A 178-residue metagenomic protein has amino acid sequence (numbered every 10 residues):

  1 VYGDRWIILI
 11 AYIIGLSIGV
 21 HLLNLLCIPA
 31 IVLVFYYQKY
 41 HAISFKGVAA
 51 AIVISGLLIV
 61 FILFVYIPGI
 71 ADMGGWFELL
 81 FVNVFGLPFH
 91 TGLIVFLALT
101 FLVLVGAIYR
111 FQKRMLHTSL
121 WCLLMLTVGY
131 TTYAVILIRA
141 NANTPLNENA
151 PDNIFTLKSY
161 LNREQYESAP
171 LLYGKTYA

Functional and structural regions predicted by a protein language model:
V1-G15, S44-L57: Short hydrophobic alpha-helices at membrane interfaces in multi-pass membrane enzymes
Y2, K39-I43, A142: Short, polar/flexible loop-turn hinges at active-site or ligand-entry regions and domain interfaces
W6-I7, T118, C122: Residue-level signature of transmembrane alpha-helical entry/exit and packing/kink sites in multi-pass membrane
A11-L16, I28-V32: Residue-level signature of the transmembrane alpha-helical core of multi-pass small-molecule transporters
I14-S17, S55-F64, L126-Y133: Aromatic-anchored segments of alpha-helical transmembrane domains
C27-G56, V60, Y66-S119: Perimembrane helix-loop-helix junctions
W121-A178: Aromatic-rich transmembrane-lumenal/periplasmic boundary elements in polytopic membrane proteins
